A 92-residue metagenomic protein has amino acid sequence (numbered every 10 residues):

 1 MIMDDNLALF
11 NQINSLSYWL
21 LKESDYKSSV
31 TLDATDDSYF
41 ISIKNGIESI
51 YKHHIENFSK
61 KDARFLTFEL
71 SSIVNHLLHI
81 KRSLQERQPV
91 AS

Functional and structural regions predicted by a protein language model:
M1-D36, E48-S92: Negatively charged, low-complexity tracts enriched in Asp/Glu with abundant Ser/Thr
S38-K44: Short polybasic amphipathic segments
